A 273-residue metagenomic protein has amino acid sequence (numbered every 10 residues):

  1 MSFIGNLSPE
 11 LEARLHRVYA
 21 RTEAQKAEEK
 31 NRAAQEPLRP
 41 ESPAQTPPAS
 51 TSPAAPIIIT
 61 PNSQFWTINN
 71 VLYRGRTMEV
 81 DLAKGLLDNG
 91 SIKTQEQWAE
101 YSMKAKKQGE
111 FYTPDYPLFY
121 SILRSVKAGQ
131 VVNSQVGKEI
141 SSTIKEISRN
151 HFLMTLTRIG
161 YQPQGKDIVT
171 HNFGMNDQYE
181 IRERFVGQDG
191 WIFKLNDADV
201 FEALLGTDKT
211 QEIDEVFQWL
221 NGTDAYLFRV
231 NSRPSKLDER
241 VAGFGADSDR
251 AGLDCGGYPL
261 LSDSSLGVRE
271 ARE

Functional and structural regions predicted by a protein language model:
M1-Y112, L118-E273: A binding-site-centric feature that preferentially detects glycan-recognition modules on secreted/surface proteins
